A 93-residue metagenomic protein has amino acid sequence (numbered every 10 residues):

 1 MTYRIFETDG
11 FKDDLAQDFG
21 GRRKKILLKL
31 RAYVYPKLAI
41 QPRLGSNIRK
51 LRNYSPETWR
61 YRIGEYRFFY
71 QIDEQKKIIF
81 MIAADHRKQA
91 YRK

Functional and structural regions predicted by a protein language model:
M1-R62, E74-I78, Q89-K93: Basic, Lys/Arg-enriched alpha-helical interface segments
F68: NAD-dependent ADP-ribosyltransferases
A84-K88: Short, solvent-exposed aromatic-acidic interface loops
